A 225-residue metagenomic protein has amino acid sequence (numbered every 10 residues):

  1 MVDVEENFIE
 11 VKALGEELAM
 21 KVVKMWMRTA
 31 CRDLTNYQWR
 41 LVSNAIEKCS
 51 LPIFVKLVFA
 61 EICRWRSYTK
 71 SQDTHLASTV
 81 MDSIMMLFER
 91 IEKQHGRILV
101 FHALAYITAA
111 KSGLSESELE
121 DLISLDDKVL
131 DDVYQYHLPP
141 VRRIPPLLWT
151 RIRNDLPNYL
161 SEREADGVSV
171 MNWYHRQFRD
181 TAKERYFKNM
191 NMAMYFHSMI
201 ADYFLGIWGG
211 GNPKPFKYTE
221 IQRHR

Functional and structural regions predicted by a protein language model:
M1, A19, E116, D131-D132 (+1 more regions): Switch/connector loops and helix/strand junctions flanking conserved nucleotide-binding motifs in nucleotide-processing
M1, E5-F8, V22-M27, S112 (+5 more regions): Conformational switch/transducer regions in large eukaryotic molecular machines and scaffolds
M1, V58-I62, R176-Q177: A short beta-strand-to-loop transition that corresponds to the Sensor-1 phosphate-sensing loop of AAA+ P-loop ATPases
V4-R40, L57, L76-H95, R179-K188 (+1 more regions): Conserved small helical "lid"/interfacial subdomain of P-loop NTPases
N7, M27-M81, F101-L125, E162-M171: Amphipathic alpha-helical "lid/sensor" segments that cap RecA-like P-loop NTPase cores
I9, A13, N44-K48, K93-Q94 (+7 more regions): Short, charged/polar micro-motifs that form catalytic or ligand-binding hotspots
G96-V100: Basic, Lys/Arg- and aromatic-enriched nucleic-acid-binding interface segment
E120-R223: C-terminal leucine-rich, beta-strand-based interaction scaffolds used for sensing/assembly
